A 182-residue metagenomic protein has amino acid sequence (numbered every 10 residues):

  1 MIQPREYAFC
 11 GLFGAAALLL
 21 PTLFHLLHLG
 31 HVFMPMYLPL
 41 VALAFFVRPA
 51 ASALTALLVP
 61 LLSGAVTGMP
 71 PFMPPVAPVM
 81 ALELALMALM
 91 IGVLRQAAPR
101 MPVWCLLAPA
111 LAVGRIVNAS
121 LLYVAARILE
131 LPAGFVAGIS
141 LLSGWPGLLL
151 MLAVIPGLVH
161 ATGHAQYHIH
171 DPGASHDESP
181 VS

Functional and structural regions predicted by a protein language model:
M1-F46, A50-A51: Hydrophobic transmembrane alpha-helices
M1-G14, L19, R100, P132-S182: Alpha-helical transmembrane segments and their cytosolic interface
A17-F33, L58-L89, V93, A126 (+1 more regions): Interfacial aromatic-anchored transmembrane helix boundaries in multi-pass membrane proteins
A44, M87-R95, I155, V159: Hydrophobic transmembrane alpha-helices
S52-A56, V76-A77, V103-L107, V136 (+1 more regions): Alpha-helical transmembrane segments and their helix-entry boundary regions
A85, L89, L111-V124: Mid-bilayer segments of alpha-helical transmembrane spans in multi-pass integral membrane proteins that mediate
R95-I116: Internal alpha-helical transmembrane segments of multi-pass membrane proteins
